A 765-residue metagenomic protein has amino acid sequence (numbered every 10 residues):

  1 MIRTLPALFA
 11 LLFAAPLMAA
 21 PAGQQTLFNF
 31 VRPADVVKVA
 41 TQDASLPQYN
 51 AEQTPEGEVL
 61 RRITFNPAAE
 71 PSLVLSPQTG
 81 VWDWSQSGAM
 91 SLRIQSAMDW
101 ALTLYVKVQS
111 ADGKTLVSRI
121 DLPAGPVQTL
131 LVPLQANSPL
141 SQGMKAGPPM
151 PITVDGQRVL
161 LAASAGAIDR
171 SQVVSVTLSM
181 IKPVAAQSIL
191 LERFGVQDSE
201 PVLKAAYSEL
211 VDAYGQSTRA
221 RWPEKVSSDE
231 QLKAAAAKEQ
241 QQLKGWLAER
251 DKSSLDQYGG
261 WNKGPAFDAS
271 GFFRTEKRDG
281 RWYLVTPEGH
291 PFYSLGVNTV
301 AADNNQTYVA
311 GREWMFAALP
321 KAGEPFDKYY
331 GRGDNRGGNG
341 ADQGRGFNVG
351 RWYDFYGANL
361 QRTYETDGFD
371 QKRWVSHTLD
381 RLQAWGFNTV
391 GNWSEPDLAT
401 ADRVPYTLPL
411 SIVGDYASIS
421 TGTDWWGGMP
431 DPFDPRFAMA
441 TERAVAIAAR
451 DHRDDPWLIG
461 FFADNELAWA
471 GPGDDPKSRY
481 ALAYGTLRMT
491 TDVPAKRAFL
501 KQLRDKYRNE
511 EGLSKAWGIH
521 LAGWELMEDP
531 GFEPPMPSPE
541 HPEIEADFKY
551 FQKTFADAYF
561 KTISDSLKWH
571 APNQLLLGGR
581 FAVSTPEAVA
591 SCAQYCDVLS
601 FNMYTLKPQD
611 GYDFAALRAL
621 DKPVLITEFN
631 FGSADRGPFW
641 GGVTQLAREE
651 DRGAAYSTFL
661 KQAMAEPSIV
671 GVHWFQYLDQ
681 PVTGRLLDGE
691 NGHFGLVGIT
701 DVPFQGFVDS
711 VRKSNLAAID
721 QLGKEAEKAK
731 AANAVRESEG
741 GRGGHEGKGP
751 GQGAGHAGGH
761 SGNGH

Functional and structural regions predicted by a protein language model:
M1-T4: Positively charged n-region of N-terminal signal peptides that target proteins for export
P6-P16: Bacterial N-terminal signal peptides
A20-A206: Beta-rich carbohydrate-recognition modules and glycan-binding surfaces
A213-G264: Short, compositionally biased leader-like segments
E249, S253-A358, T366-D370: N-terminal carbohydrate-binding accessory modules
R278-G280, T286, F292-L295, T307 (+9 more regions): Active-site region of glycoside hydrolase catalytic domains
D635-T644, G684-H693: Histidine/acidic-residue-rich catalytic or RNA/ligand-binding cores of hydrolases and nuclease-related proteins
G744-H765: Long, low-complexity, intrinsically disordered segments
